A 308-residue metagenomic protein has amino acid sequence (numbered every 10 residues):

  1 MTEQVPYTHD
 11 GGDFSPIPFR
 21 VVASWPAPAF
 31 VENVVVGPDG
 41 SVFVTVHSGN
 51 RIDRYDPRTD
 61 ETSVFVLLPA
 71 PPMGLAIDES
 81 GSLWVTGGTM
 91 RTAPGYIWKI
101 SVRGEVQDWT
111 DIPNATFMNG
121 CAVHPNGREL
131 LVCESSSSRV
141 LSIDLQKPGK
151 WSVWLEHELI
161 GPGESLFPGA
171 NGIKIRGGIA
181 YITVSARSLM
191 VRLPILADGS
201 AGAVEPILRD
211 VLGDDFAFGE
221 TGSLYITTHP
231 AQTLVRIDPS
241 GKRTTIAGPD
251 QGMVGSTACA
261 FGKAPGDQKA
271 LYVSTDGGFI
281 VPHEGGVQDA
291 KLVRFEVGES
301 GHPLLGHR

Functional and structural regions predicted by a protein language model:
Q4-P28, G306: A short helix->beta-strand "capping" segment at the edge of beta-propeller domains
P16-F19, P94-G127, C133, S137-R139 (+1 more regions): Asp-box/WD-like beta-propeller blade repeats and closely related beta-sheet repeat scaffolds
P18-W25, D60-V66, E105-D111, W151-E164 (+2 more regions): A short beta-strand motif characteristic of beta-propeller blades
W25-D39, L68-P94, I112-E129, E158-A180 (+5 more regions): Beta-rich, blade/repeat-based domains predominating in secreted/periplasmic proteins but also intracellular
H47, G88-M90, S135-S136, L145 (+3 more regions): Short loop/turn segments immediately following the C-termini of beta-strands
R51-D53, G95-W98, R139-S142, L189-V191 (+2 more regions): A short loop-to-beta-strand structural motif that recurs across blades of beta-propeller domains
D56-D60, I100-E105, D144-G149, P194-G199 (+2 more regions): Short loop/turn segments that connect beta-strands within beta-propeller blades
A260-R308: Blade-level signature of beta-propeller repeat domains, shared across WD40, Kelch, NHL, RCC1 and BNR/Asp-box propellers
